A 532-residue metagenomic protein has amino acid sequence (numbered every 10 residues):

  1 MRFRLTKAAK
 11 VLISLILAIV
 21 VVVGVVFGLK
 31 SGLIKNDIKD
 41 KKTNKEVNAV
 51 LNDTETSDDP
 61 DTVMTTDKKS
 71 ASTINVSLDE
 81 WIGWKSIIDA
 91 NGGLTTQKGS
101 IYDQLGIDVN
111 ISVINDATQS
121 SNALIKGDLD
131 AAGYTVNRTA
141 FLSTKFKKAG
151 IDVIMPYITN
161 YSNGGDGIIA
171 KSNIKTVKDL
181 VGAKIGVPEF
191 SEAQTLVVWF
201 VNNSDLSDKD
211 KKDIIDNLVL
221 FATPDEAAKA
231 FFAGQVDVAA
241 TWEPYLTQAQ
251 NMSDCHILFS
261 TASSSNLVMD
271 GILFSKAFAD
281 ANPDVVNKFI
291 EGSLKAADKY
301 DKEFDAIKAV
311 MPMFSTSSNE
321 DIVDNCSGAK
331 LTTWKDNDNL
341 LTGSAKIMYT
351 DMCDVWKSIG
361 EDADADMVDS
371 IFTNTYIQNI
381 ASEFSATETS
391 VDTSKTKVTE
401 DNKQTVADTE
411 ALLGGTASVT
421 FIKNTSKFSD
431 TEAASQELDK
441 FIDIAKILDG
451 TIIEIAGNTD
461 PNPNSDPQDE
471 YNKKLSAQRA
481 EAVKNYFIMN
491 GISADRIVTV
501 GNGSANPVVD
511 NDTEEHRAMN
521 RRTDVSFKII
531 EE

Functional and structural regions predicted by a protein language model:
R2-A117, I125, T333-A411: N-terminal hydrophobic or amphipathic helices and topogenic motifs
L33-F221, D237-E243, N266: Short, glycine-/small- and polar/acidic-enriched structural segments that line small-molecule recognition paths
I74-N75, V109-N110, G182-P188, Q235-V236 (+6 more regions): Second-shell loop/turn segments in exported
I82, S86-D89, N115, Q119 (+19 more regions): Extracytoplasmic/secreted proteins, especially bacterial periplasmic and envelope-associated proteins
V136-R138, F146-K147, S207, K211-S315: Pocket-lining segment of extracytoplasmic ligand-binding domains
D280-D364: Secondary-structure end/capping motifs
T375-I453, I529-E532: Periplasmic peptidoglycan-binding/tethering modules of Gram-negative envelope proteins
N458-E532: Periplasmic OmpA-like peptidoglycan-binding domain that tethers envelope proteins to the cell wall
